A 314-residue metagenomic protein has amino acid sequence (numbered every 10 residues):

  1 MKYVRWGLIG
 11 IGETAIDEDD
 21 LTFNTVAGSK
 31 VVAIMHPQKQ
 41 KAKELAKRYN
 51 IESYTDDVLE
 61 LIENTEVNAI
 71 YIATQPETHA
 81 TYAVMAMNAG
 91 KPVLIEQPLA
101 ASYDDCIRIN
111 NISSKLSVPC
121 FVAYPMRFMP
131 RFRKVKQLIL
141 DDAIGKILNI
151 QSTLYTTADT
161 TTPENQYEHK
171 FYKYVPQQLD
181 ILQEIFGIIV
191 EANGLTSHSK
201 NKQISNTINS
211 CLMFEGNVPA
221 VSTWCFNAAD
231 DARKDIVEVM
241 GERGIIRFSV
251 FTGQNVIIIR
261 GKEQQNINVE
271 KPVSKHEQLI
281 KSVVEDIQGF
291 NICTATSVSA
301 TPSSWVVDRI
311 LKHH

Functional and structural regions predicted by a protein language model:
M1-K2, L8, E60, A69-Y71 (+3 more regions): C-terminal helix-rich "cap/oligomerization" subdomain common to oxidoreductases
M1-Y49: N-terminal Rossmann-like dinucleotide-binding module
K2, E77, A100-T160: A contiguous active-site-proximal alpha/beta segment in oxidoreductase catalytic domains
T14, A123-R127, I139-T161, Y174-Q177 (+2 more regions): NAD(P)-dependent dehydrogenases' Rossmann-like dinucleotide-binding region
Y49-I112: Beta-loop-alpha module in the N-terminal Rossmann-like domain of NAD(P)-dependent dehydrogenases, especially those
T55, I95, C120-V122, Q151 (+2 more regions): Hydrophobic residues in well-ordered beta-strands that form the structural core
P125, I236-W305, H314: C-terminal glycine/acidic-rich active-site capping loop/insertion
K173-G253, I280-G289: Contiguous beta-strand/loop segments that form the cofactor/metal-binding neighborhood of enzyme cores
